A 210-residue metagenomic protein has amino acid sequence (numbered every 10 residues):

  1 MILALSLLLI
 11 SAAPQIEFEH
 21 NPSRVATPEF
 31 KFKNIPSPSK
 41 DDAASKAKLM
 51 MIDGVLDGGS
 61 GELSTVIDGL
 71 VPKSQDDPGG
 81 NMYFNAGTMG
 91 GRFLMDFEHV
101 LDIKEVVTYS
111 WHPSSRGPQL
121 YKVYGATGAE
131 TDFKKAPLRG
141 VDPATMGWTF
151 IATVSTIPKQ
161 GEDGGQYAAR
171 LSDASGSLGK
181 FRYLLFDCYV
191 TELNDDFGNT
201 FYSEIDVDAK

Functional and structural regions predicted by a protein language model:
M1-L8: Bacterial N-terminal signal peptides
L9-A13: Sec/Tat signal peptide C-region and signal peptidase I cleavage site
P14-S37, D41, G87-G91, P113-K210: Trp- and acidic/polar-enriched beta-sheet ligand-binding modules for extracellular glycan and matrix recognition
S23-V71: Predominantly extracellular/luminal regions of secreted and cell-surface proteins, especially disulfide-bonded
D68-T88: Surface-exposed, low-complexity/disordered Ser/Thr/Gly/Pro/Asn-rich loops and linkers
G90-L94, E105: Intrinsic-disorder/low-complexity, polar/charged segments enriched in Ser/Thr/Lys/Arg/Asp/Glu/Gln
M95-H99, G125-A126: A short glycine/threonine-centered beta-strand motif
D102-P113: A short beta-strand element within beta-rich, extracytoplasmic domains of secreted/secretory-pathway proteins
